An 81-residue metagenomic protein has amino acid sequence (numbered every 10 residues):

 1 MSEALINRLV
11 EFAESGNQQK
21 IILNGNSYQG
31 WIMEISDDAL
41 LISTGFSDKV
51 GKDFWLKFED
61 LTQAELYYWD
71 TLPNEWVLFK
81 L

Functional and structural regions predicted by a protein language model:
S2-L81: Conserved RNA-binding domains used in RNP assembly and mRNA/RNA metabolism
